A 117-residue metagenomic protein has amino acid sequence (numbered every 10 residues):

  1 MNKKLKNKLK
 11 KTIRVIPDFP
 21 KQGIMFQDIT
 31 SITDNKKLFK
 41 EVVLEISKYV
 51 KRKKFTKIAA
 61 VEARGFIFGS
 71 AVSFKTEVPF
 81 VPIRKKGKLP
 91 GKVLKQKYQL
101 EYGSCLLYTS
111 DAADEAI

Functional and structural regions predicted by a protein language model:
N2-K54: Active-site-facing substrate-recognition patch
I16-P17, Q99, S110: Short secondary-structure boundary/capping segments
P20, P79, A112-A113: Proline-centered helix-kink/hinge sites
G23, K57-Y102: Glycine-rich, small/polar surface segments that engage phosphate groups of diverse ligands
K40-E41, L100-L107: Short gly/ser/thr-rich secondary-structure transition/capping motifs
Y108-I117: Single conserved hydrophobic/aromatic residue that forms the stacking wall/gate of nucleotide- or nucleobase-binding
